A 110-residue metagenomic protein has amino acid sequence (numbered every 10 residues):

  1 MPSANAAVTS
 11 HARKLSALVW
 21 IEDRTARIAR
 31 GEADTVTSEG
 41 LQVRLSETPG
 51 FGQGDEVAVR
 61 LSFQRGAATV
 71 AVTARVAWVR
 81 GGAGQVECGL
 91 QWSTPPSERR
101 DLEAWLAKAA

Functional and structural regions predicted by a protein language model:
M1-L41, A104-A110: N-terminal helix initiation/capping motif
L15, A83-A110: C-terminal output/interaction extensions
S16-E22, G54-T69: Short conserved beta-strand and strand-loop elements enriched in small hydrophobics with frequent Asp/Gly
G31, V72-A77: Short beta-strand-centered aromatic/proline hotspots
S38, V79-G84: Short, conserved beta-turn/loop elements at beta-strand boundaries and strand-helix junctions
L41-L45, A58-R60: Short, well-ordered beta-strand segments in soluble/periplasmic domains
R44-T48, S93: A structural micro-motif recognizing beta-strand termini and the immediately following turn/loop segments
F51-Q53, R99-R100: Short, conserved charged micro-motifs
